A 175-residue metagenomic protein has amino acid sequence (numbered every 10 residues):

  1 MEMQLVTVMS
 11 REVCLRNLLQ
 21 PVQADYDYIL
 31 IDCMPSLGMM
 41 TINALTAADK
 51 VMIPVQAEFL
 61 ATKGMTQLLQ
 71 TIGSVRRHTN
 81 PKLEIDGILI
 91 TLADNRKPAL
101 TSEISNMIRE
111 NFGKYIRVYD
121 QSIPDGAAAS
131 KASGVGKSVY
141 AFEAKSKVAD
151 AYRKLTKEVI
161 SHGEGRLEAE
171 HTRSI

Functional and structural regions predicted by a protein language model:
M1, P54, S138-A141: A short, mixed-charge helix-start or loop-turn motif at secondary-structure junctions
M1-A24, S133-G134: P-loop/Walker-type NTP enzyme "switch/lid" segment
L5-E12, E58-T62, I116, K145: Flexible, glycine- and charge-enriched loops at secondary-structure boundaries
C14, Q67, A151: Charged catalytic carboxylate motif
L15-L19, C33, L155, V159: Generic hydrophobic alpha-helical segments
L18-Q121: Conserved catalytic-core segment of NTP-binding enzymes
R77-I175: C-terminal lobe/tail of nucleotide-utilizing enzymes
